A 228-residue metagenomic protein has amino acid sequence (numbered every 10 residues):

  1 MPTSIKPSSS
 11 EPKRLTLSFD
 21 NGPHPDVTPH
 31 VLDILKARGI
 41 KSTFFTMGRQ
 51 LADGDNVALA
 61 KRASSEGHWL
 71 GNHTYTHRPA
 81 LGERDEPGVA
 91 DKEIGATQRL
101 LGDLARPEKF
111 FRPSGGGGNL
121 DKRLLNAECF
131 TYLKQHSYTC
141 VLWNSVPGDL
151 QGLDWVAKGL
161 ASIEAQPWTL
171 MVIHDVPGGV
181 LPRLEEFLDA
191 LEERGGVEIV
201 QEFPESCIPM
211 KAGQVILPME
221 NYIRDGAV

Functional and structural regions predicted by a protein language model:
M1-P107, A190: Active-site beta->alpha N-cap acidic-glycine motif
H24-P25, L153, G179, D225: A generic signature of intrinsically disordered, low-complexity regions enriched in glycine/proline and charged/polar
K36, G178, E192-G195, R224 (+1 more regions): Low-complexity, compositionally biased segments
S42, L70, C140, E198-I199: Hydrophobic beta-strand scaffold residues
L51-D55, Y75-V197, F203-S206, Q214-V215: Catalytic domains of cell-wall/extracellular-matrix polysaccharide-remodeling enzymes, centered on de-N-acetylation
I208-V228: C-terminal accessory extensions appended to soluble enzyme cores
